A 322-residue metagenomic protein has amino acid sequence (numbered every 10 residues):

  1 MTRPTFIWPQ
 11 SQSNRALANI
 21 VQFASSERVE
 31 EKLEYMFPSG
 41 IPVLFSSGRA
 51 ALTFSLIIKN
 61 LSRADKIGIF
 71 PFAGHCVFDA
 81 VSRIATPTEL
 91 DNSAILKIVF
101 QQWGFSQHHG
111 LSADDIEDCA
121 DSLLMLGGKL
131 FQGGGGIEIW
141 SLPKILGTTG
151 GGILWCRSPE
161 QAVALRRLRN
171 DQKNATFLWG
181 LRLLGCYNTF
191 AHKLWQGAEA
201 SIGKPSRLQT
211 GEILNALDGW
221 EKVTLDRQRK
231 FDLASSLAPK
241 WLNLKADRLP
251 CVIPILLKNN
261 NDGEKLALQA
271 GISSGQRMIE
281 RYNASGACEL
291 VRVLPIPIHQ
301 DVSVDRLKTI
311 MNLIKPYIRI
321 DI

Functional and structural regions predicted by a protein language model:
M1, N283-I322: PLP-dependent enzyme catalytic core of the Aspartate aminotransferase-like
M1-F54, I58-S62, A94, P316-I322: Conserved PLP-binding active-site segment in aminotransferase class I/II-type PLP enzymes
S13-V21, K204-S235, L242-L256: Conserved glycine-rich beta-strand-loop-beta hairpin in the small C-terminal domain of fold type I
F45, S55-S93: Conserved PLP-anchoring active-site segment centered on the Schiff-base-forming lysine
T86-A164: Active-site phosphate-binding strand-loop segment of PLP-dependent enzymes
T149-F231: Conserved core segment of the aminotransferase class I/II
K240-A284: Conserved PLP-binding catalytic core of the aspartate aminotransferase-like
